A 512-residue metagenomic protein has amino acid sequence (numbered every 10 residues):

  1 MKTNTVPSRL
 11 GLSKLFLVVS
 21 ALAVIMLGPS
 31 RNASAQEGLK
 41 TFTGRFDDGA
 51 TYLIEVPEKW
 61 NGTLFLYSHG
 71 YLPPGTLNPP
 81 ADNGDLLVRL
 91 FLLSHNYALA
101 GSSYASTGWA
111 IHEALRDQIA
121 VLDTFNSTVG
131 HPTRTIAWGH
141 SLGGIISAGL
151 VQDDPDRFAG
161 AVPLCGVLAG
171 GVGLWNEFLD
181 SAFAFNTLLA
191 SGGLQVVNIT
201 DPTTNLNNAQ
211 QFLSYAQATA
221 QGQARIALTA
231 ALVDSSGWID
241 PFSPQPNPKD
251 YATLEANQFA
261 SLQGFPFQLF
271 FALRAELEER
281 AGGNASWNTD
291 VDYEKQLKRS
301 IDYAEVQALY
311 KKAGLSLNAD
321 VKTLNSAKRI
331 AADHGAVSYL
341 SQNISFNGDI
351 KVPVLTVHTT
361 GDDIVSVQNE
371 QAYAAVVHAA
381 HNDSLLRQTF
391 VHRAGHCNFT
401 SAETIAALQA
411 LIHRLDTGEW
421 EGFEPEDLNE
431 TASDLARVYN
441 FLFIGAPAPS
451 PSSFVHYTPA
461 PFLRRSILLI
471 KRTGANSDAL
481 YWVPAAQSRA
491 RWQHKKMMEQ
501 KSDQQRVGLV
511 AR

Functional and structural regions predicted by a protein language model:
Q36-W60, K322-R329: N-terminal cap/lid segment of alpha/beta-hydrolase-fold proteins
K59-W60, V121-S141, R157: Gly/Ser-rich "nucleophile elbow"/oxyanion-hole loop immediately N-terminal to the catalytic nucleophile in hydrolases
G62-Y71: Short beta-strand element of the alpha/beta-hydrolase
G144-P155: Short glycine-enriched nucleophile-adjacent loop and the immediately C-terminal alpha-helix near the catalytic center
V167-S345: Accessory cap/linker subdomain of secreted extracellular hydrolases
T356-H358, D362: Short beta-strand/loop motif that positions the catalytic acidic residue of the alpha/beta-hydrolase fold
I364-N369: Conserved alpha/beta-hydrolase "acid-adjacent" motif
L386-F399: Histidine-bearing beta->alpha loop at or near hydrolase active sites
